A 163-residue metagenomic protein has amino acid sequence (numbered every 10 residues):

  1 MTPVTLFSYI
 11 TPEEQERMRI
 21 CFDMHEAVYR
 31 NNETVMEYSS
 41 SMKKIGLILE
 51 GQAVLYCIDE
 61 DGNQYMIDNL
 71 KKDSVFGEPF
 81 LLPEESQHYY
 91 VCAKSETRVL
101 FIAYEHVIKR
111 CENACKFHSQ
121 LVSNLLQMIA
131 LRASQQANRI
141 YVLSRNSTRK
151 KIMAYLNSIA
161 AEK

Functional and structural regions predicted by a protein language model:
M1-L6, G51, C111-A114: An N-terminal domain-start capping segment
M1-N31, V75, F80-L81: Cyclic nucleotide-binding regulatory module and flanking cytosolic helices
F22, D68-L126: Cyclic-nucleotide recognition modules
V28, S40, S144-R145: Residue-level marker of regulatory loop/turn positions in helix-turn-helix DNA-binding domains and in histidine
R30, Y65, Q135-N138: Positions in alpha-helical segments
E33-S95: Cyclic nucleotide-binding regulatory domains
K116-K163: Polybasic "coupling" helices that flank or enter modular domains
